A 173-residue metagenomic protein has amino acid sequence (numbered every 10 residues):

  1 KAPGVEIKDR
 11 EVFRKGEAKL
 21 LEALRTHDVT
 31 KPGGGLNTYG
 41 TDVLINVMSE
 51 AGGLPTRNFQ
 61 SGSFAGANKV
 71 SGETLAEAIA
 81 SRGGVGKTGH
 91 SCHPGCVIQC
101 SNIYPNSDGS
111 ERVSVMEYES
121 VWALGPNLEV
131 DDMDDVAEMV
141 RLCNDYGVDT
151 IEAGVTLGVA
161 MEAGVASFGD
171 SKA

Functional and structural regions predicted by a protein language model:
K1-A173: Intrinsically disordered, low-complexity segments enriched in small residues
